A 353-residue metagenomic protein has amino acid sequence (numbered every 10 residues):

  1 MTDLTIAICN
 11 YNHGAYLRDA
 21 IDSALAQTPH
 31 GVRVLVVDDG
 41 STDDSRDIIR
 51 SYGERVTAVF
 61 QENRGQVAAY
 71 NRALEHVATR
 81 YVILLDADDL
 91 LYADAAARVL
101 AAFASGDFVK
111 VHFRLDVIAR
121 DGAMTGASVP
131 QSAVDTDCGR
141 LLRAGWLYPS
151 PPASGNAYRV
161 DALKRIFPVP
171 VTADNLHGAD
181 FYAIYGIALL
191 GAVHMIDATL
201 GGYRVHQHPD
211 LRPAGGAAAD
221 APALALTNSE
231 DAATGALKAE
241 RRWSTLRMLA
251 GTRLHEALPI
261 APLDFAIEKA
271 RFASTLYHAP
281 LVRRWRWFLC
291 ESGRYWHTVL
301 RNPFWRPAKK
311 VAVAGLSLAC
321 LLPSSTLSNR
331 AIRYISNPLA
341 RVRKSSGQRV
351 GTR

Functional and structural regions predicted by a protein language model:
L4-A20, Q27-T28, V37: A conserved hydrophobic helix/loop-capping motif in glycosyltransferases and polysaccharide synthases
R18, D43-S51, L90, D94: Acidic helix N-cap motif at the loop->helix transition within catalytic regions of sugar-transfer enzymes
S23, D38-D47, D86: A conserved acidic beta->alpha catalytic loop
Q61-V77: Glycine-rich, basic loop-to-helix element that forms the pyrophosphate-binding segment of sugar-nucleotide handling
E75, C138-D220: Conserved nucleotide-sugar donor-binding catalytic segment
V82: Short aromatic/hydrophobic "clamp" motif used to bind/position activated sugar donors
D94-G126: Conserved donor NDP-sugar-binding/catalytic core segment of glycosyltransferases
P262-R353: Membrane-interface aromatic/basic loop that binds lipid-linked glycans or pyrophosphate carriers, typified by
